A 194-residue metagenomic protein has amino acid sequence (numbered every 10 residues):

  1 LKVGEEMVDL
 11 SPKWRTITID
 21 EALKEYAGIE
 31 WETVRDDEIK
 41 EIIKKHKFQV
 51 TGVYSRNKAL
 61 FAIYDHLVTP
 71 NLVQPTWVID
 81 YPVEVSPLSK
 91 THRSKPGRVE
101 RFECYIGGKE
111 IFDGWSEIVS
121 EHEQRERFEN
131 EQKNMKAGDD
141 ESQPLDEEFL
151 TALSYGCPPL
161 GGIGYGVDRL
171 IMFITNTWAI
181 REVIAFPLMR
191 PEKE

Functional and structural regions predicted by a protein language model:
L1-M7: Short, glycine/acidic-rich hinge or "gate" loops at secondary-structure transitions that mediate conformational
V8, K13-E194: A translation/RNA-centric and nucleic-acid-associated enzymatic feature enriched in Class II aminoacyl-tRNA synthetases
